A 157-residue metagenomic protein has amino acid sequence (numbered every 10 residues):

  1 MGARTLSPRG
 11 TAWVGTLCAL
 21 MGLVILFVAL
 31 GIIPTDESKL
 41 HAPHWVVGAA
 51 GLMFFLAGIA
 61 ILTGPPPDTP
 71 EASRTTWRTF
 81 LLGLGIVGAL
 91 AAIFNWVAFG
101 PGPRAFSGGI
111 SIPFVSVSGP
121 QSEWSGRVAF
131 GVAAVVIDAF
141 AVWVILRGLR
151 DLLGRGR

Functional and structural regions predicted by a protein language model:
M1-A49: Transmembrane alpha-helical insertion/packing segments
R4-V14, L40-P43, A72-T79, G119-A129: Membrane-interface helix-boundary signature
L6, L62-P70, F99-G108, A139-R157: Cytosolic juxtamembrane helix at the C-terminal end of the final transmembrane segment
W13-L30, A50-L56, L84-A98, I137: Canonical alpha-helical transmembrane segments of integral membrane proteins
V28-T35, A57-D68: Membrane-helix exit/interface motif
I32-H44, W96-V128: Interfacial non-cytosolic loop connecting adjacent transmembrane helices
A49-I61, V132-W143: Hydrophobic cores of alpha-helical transmembrane segments in multi-pass inner/ER membrane proteins, independent
P65-L90: Loop-to-transmembrane helix junctions at the membrane interface
